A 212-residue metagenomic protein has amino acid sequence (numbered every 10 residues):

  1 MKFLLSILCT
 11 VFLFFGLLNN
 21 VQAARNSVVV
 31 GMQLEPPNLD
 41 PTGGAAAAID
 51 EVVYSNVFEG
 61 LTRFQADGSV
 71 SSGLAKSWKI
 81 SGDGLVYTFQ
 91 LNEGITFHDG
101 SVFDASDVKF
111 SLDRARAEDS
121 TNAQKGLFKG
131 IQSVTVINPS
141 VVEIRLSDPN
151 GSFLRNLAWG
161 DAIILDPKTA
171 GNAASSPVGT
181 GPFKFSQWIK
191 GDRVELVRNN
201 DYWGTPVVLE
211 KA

Functional and structural regions predicted by a protein language model:
S6-G16: Bacterial N-terminal signal peptides
L17-A23: Sec/Tat signal peptide C-region and signal peptidase I cleavage site
N26-E35, K76, V86-F89, V108-S111 (+4 more regions): Short, well-ordered beta-strand elements
G31-G82, D113, V178-T180: N-terminal lobe/hinge region of extracytoplasmic solute-binding protein
P36-G43, S69-S71, S152-R155, V194-E195 (+1 more regions): Short, solvent-exposed loop/turn elements at domain surfaces
S77-T121, I137, E143: Aromatic- and charge-enriched surface segment that lines or borders ligand/interaction sites
Q90, Q124-P167, Q187-I189: Surface-exposed binding/hinge segments that line and control ligand-binding clefts or catalytic entry sites
R155-K211: Gly/Pro-rich hinge or "lid" segments in bacterial periplasmic/extracellular proteins
